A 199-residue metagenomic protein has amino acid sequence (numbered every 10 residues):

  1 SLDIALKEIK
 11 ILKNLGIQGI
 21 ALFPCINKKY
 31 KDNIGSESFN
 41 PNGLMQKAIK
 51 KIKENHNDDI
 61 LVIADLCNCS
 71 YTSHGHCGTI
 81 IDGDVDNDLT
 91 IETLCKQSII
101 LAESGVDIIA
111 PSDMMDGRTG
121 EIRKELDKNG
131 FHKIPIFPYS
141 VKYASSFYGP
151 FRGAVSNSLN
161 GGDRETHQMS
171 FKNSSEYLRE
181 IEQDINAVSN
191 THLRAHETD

Functional and structural regions predicted by a protein language model:
S1-D3, G78-E92, N160-L178: Active-site mouth loops of central-metabolism enzymes
A5, D65, L101, I122 (+1 more regions): Conserved, mostly hydrophobic/aromatic
G16-Q18, N57-I60, V106-D107, H132-I134 (+1 more regions): Short, well-ordered coil/turn segments that N-cap beta-strands
I26-P41, T72-G83: Surface-exposed, active-site-proximal loop segments in enzymatic domains
G35-A64, T119-S140: Alpha-helix-loop-beta-strand connector modules within alpha/beta enzyme cores
M45-Q46, G83-L94, F137-V141: Acidic, His- and aromatic-enriched active-site or binding-groove loops in soluble protein domains that engage sugars
Y71-H74, R118, E125-S170: Conserved anion-binding
T191-T198: Conserved small/polar residues in nucleotide/adenosyl-binding loops
